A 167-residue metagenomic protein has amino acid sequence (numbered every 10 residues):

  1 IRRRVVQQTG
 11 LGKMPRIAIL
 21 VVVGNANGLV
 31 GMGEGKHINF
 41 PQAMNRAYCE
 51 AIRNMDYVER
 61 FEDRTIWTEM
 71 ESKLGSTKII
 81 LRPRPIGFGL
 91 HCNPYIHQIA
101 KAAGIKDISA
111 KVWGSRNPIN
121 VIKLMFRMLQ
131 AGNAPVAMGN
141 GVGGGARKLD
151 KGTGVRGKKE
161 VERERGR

Functional and structural regions predicted by a protein language model:
I1-R167: Ribosome-associated RNA-binding proteins
